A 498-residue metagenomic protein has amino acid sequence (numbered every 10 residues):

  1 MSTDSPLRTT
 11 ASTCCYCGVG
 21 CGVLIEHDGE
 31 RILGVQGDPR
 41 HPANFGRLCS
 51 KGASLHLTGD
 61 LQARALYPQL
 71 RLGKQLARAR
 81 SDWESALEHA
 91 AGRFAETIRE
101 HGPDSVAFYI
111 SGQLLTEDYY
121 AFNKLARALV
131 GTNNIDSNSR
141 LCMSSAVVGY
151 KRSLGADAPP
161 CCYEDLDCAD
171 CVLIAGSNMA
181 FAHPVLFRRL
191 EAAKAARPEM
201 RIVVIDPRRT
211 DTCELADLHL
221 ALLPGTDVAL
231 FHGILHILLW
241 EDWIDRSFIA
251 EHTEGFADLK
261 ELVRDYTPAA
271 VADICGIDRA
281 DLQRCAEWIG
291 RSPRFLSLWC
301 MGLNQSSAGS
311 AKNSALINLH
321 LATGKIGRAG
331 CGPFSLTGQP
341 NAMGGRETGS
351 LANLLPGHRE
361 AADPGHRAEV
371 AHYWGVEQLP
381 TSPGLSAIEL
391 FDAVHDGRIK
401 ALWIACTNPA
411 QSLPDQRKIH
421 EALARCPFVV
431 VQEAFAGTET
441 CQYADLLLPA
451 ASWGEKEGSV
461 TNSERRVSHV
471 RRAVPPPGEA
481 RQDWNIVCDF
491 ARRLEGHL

Functional and structural regions predicted by a protein language model:
M1-E241, L259, A270, D278 (+4 more regions): N-terminal export/assembly segments and adjacent metallocofactor-ligating motifs of anaerobic energy-metabolism
L72-A79, H236, E241-R279, P356-P380 (+1 more regions): N-terminal leader/propeptide and maturation segments of large enzyme subunits in energy/redox metabolism and hydrolases
G102-S105, I244-I249, L296, G327-F334 (+1 more regions): Flexible, glycine/charged-enriched surface loops at secondary-structure junctions
A107-L115, I274-I277, C300-S307, Q339 (+1 more regions): Conserved short loop/turn motifs at secondary-structure junctions
Y120-E191, A196-I205, V228-H232, H320-Q442 (+2 more regions): Extended redox/cofactor-interaction regions of prokaryotic respiratory oxidoreductases
V172, L215-A216, Y266-A269, W299-L303 (+1 more regions): Flexible glycine/proline-enriched surface loops and loop-helix/loop-strand junctions
E214-L222, P449-A451, E455-K456, R465-P477: Short beta-alpha connecting loops at secondary-structure transitions that line or flank enzyme active sites
K260-E261, D265, L282-F295: Core structural elements
